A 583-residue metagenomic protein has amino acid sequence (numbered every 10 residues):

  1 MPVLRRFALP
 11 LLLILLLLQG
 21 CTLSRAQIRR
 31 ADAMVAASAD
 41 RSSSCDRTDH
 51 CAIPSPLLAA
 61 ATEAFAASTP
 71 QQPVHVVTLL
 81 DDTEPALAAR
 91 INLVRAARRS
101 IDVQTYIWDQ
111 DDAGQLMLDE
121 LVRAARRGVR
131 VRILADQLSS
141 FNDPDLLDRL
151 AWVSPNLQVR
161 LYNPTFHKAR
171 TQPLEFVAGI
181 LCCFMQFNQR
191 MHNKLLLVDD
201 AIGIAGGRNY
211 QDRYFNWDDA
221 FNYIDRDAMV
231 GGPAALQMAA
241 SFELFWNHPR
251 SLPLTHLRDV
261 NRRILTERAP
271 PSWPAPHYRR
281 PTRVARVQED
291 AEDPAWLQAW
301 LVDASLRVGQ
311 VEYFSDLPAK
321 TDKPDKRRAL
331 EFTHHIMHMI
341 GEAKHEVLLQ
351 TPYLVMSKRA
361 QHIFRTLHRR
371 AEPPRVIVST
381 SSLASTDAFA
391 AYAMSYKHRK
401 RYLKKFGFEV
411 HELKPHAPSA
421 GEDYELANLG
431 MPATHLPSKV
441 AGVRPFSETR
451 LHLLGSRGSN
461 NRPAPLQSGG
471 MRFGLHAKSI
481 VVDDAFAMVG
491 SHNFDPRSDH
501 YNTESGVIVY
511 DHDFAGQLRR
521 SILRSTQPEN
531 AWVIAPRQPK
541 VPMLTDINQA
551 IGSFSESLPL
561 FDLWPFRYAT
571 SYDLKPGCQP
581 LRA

Functional and structural regions predicted by a protein language model:
M1-L9: Bacterial N-terminal signal peptides that target proteins for export
L4-R5, I14, F184, I336: Structural motif marking the loop-to-transmembrane transition
A8-Q19: Bacterial N-terminal signal peptides
C21-K194, V198-A583: Charged, low-complexity intrinsically disordered terminal segments
